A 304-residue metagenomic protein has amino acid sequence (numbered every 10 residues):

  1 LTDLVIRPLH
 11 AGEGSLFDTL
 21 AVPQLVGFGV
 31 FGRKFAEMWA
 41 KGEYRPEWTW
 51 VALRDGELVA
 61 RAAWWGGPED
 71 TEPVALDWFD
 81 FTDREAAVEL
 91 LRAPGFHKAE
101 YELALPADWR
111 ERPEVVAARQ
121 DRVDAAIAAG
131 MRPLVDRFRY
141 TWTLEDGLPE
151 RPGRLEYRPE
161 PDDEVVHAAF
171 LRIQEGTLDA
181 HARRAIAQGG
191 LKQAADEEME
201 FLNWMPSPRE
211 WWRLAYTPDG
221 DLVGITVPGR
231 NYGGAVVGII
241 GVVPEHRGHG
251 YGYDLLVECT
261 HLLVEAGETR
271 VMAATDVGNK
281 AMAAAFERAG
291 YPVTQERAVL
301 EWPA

Functional and structural regions predicted by a protein language model:
L1-F35, R151-K192: Short amphipathic alpha-helix that is part of the acyltransferase structural core
L9, I240-V242: Hydrophobic adenine-recognition pocket in adenosine-nucleotide-binding enzymes
A21-Q24, K34-W109, P218, G224-A235 (+1 more regions): Conserved donor-binding loop and adjoining core beta-sheet/short helix segment in diverse acyl/aminoacyl transferases
A21-R54, R183-D219: Active-site rim helix/loop that mediates acceptor-substrate recognition in acyltransferases
A60, V135-D136, G224, Q295: A structural microfeature
D83-P161, L300-E301: Acyl-donor-binding surface of acyltransferase catalytic domains
R84-F96, V242, G248-E265, K280-R288: Conserved acetyl-CoA-binding loop-helix of GNAT-fold acetyltransferases
A126, F286, Y291: Conserved active-site tyrosine of GNAT-family acetyltransferases
